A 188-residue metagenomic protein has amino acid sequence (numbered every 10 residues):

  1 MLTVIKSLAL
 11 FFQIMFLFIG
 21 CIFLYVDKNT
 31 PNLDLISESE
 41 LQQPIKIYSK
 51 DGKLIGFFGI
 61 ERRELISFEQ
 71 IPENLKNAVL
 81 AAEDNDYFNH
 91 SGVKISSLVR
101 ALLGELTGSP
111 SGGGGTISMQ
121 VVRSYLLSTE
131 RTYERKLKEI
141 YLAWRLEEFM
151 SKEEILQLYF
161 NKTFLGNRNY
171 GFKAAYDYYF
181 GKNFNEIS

Functional and structural regions predicted by a protein language model:
M1-I187: Juxtamembrane regions of bacterial inner-membrane/periplasmic proteins, predominantly the peptidoglycan biogenesis
